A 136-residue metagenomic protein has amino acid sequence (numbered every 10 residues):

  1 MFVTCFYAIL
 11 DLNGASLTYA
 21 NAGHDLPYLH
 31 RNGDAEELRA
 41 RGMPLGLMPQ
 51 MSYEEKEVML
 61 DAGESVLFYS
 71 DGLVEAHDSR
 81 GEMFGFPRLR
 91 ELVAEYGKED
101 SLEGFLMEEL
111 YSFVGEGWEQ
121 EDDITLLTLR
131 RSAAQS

Functional and structural regions predicted by a protein language model:
M1-S136: Conserved subregion of the PPM/PP2C metallophosphatase catalytic domain
